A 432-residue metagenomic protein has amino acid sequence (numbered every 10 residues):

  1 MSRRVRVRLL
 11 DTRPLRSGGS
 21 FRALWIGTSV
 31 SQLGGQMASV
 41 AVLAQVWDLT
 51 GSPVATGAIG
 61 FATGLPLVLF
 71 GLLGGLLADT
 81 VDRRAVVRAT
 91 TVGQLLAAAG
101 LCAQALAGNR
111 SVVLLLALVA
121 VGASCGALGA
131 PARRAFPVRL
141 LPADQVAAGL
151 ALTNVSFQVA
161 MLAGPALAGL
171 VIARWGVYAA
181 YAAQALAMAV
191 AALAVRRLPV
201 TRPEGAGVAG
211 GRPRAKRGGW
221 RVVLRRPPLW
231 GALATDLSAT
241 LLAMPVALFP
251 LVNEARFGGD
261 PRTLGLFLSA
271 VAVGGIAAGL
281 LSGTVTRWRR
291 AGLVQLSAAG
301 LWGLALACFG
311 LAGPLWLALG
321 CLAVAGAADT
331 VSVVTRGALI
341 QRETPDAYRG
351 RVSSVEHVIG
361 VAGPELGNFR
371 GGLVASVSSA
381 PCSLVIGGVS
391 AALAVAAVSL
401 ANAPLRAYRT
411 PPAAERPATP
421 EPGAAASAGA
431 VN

Functional and structural regions predicted by a protein language model:
M1-N432: Alpha-helical transmembrane-bundle signature of multi-pass membrane transport and export proteins
